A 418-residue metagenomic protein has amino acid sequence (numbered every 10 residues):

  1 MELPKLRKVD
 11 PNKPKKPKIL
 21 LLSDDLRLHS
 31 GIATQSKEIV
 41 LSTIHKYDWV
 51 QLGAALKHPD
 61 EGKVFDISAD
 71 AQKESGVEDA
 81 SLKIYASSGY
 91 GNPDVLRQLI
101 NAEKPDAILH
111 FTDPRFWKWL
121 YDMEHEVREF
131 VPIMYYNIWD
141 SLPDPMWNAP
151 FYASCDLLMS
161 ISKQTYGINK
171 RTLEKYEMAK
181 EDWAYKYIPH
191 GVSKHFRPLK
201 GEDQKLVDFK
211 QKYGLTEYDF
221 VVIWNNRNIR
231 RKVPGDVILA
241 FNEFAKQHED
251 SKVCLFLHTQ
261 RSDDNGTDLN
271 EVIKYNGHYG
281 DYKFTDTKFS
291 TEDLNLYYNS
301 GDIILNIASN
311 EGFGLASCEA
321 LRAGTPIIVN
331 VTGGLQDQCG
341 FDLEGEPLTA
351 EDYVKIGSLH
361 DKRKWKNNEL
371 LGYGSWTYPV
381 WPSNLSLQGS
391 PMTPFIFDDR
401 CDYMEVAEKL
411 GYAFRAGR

Functional and structural regions predicted by a protein language model:
M1-A69, E103: N-terminal subdomain of nucleotide-sugar transferases
L20-L21, D66-L157, K163: Extended catalytic core of nucleotide-activated donor transferases of GT-like folds
L21, T216-K232, I238-F241, L255-F256 (+1 more regions): Conserved donor-binding/catalytic core segment of Leloir-type glycosyltransferases
P145-Y185, V192-L199, T267: A short, active-site helix/loop in glycosyltransferases that binds the activated sugar's phosphate group
R197-L215: A short helix/loop element that forms part of the nucleotide-sugar donor recognition site in Leloir-type
G266-E292, L296: Nucleotide-activated donor-binding/catalytic signature segment of Leloir-type glycosyltransferases, i.e., the conserved
S309: Aromatic "clamp/platform" in nucleotide-sugar-dependent glycosyltransferases that forms part of the donor/acceptor
P326-V329, G340, E346-T349: Short hydrophobic beta-strand element within catalytic cores of glycosyltransferases and related nucleotide-activated
